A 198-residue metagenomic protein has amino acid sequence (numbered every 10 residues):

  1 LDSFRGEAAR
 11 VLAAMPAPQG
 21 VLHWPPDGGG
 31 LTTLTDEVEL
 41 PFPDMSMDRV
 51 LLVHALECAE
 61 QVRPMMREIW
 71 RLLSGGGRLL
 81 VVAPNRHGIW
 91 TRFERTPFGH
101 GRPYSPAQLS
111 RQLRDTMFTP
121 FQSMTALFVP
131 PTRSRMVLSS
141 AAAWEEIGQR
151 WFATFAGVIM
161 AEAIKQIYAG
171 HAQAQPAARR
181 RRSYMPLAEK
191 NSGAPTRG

Functional and structural regions predicted by a protein language model:
L1-L40: Class I SAM-dependent methyltransferase SAM/SAH-binding core
V38-V50: A short acidic, Gly/Pro-enriched loop at the edge of an enzyme's catalytic core that lines a small-molecule cofactor
D48-Q61: A short SAM/SAH-binding and catalytic strip from SAM-dependent methyltransferases
R63-R78: A short glycine-rich, Lys/Arg-flanked "PGG" loop and its adjoining helix->strand segment in the class I
A83-H100: Short, glycine-/aromatic-enriched active-site segment of Class I SAM-dependent methyltransferases
G99-S123, L127, I159: Short alpha-helix
F121-E146, T154-G157: Conserved catalytic loop of SAM-dependent methyltransferase domains
E145-G198: C-terminal lobe and adjacent flexible extensions of AdoMet/dcAdoMet transferase-like proteins
